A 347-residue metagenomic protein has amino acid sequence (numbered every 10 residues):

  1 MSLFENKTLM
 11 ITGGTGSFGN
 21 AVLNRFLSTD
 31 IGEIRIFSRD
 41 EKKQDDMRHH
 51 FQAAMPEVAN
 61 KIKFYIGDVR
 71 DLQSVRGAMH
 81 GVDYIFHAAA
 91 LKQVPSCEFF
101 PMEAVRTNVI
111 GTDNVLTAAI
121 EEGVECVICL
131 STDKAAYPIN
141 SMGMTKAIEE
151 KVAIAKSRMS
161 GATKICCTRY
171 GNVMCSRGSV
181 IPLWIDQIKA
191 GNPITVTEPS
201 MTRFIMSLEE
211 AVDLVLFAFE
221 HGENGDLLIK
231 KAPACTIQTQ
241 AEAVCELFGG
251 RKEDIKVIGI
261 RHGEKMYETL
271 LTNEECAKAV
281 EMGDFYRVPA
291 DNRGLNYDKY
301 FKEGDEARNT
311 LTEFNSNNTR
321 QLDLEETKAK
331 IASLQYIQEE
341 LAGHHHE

Functional and structural regions predicted by a protein language model:
K7-T29: N-terminal Rossmann NAD(P)H-binding glycine-rich loop of SDR-like oxidoreductase domains
T12, M79-A88, C129: Rossmann-fold scaffold of SDR-type NAD(P)-dependent oxidoreductases
D30-K43: Conserved glycine-rich Rossmann-like NAD(P)H-binding loop of the short-chain dehydrogenase/reductase
S38, Y65-I66, R106, E198 (+1 more regions): Conserved residues in the N-terminal Rossmann fold of short-chain dehydrogenase/reductase
D40, H50, D133, P233: Residues in the short beta-alpha loop(s) of Rossmann-like NAD(P)-binding domains
K63-Y84: Conserved Rossmann-fold cofactor-binding substructure of NAD(P)-dependent oxidoreductases
H87, L91-K151, A155, I165: Conserved Rossmann-fold NAD(P)-dependent oxidoreductase catalytic core, especially the SDR/UDP-sugar
K151-C175, S179-E347: Strand-loop microenvironment adjacent to phosphate/nucleotide-handling motifs in alpha/beta enzyme folds
